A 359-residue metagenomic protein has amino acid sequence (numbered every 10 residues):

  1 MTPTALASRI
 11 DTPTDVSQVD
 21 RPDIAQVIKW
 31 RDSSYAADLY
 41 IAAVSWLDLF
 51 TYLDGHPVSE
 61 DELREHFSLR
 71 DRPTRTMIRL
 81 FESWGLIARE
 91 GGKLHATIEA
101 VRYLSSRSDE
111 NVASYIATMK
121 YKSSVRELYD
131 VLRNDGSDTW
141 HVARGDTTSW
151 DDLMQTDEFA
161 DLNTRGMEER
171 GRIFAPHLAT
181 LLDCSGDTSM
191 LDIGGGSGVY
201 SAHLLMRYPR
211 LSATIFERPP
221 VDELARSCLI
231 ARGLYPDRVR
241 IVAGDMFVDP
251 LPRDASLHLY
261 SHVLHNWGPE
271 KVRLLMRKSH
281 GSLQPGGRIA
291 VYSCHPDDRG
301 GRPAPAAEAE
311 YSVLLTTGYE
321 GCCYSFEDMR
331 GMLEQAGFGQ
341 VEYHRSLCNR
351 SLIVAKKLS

Functional and structural regions predicted by a protein language model:
T2-R89, C184, S189-S359: Alpha-helical subdomain
P13-V19, A25-Y52, H66, R72-T188: Conserved Class I S-adenosyl-L-methionine-dependent methyltransferase catalytic core
